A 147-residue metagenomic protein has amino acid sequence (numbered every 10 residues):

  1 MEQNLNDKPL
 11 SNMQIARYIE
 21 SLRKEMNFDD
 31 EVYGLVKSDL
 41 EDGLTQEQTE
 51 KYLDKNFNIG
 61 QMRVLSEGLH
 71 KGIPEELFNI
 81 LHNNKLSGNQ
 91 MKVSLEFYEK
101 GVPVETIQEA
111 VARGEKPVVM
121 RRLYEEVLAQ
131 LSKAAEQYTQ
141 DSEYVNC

Functional and structural regions predicted by a protein language model:
M1-C147: General marker for long, soluble alpha-helical cores
